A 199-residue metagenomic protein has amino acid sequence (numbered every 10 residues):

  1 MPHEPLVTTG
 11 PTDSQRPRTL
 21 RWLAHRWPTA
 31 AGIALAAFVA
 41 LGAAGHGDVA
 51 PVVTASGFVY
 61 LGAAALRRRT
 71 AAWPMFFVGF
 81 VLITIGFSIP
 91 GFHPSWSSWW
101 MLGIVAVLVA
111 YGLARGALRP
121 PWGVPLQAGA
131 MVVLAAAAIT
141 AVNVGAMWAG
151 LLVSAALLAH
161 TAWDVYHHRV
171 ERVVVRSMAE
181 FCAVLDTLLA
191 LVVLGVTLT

Functional and structural regions predicted by a protein language model:
D13-A31, A65-W73: N-terminal membrane topogenic signal
R26-I33, T84-A117: Membrane-helix boundary elements
R26-T29, T70-L82, S98-I104, P120-V132 (+1 more regions): Cytoplasmic-side transmembrane-helix entry/capping segments in multi-pass membrane proteins
P28-A44, T54-A63, V78-P90, A135-I139 (+1 more regions): Membrane-embedded alpha-helical segments in integral membrane proteins
L41-T54, P90-I104, N143-L158: Structural signature of hydrophobic alpha-helical transmembrane segments
F58-T70, A106-W122, A162-V173: C-terminal ends of transmembrane helices
L152-L158, A162-L191: C-terminal transmembrane helix-loop-helix hairpin of multi-pass membrane proteins
L191-T199: Juxtamembrane boundary at the C-terminal end of a transmembrane helix
